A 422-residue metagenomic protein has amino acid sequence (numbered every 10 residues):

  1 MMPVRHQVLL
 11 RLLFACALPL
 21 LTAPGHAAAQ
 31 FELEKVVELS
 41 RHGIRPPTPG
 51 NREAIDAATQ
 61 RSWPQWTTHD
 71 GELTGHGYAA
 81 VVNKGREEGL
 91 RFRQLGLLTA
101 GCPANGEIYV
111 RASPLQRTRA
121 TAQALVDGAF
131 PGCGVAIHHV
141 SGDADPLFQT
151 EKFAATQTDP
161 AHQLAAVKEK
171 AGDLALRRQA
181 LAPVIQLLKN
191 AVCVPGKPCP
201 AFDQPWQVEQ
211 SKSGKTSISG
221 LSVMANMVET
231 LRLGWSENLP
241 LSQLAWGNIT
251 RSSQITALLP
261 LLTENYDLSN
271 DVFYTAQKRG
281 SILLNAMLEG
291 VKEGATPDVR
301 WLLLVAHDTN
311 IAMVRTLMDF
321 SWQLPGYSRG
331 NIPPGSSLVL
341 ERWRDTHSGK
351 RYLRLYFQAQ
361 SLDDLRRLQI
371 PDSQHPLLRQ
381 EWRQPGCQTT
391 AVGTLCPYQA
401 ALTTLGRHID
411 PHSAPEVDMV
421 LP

Functional and structural regions predicted by a protein language model:
M2-L13: Bacterial N-terminal signal peptides that target proteins for export
R11-L21: Bacterial N-terminal signal peptides
P19, A23, M419-P422: An exposure/low-complexity boundary signal
A23-A29: Sec/Tat signal peptide C-region and signal peptidase I cleavage site
A29-Y109, S113-L302, D308-P422: Signature for phosphate-centric chemistry
